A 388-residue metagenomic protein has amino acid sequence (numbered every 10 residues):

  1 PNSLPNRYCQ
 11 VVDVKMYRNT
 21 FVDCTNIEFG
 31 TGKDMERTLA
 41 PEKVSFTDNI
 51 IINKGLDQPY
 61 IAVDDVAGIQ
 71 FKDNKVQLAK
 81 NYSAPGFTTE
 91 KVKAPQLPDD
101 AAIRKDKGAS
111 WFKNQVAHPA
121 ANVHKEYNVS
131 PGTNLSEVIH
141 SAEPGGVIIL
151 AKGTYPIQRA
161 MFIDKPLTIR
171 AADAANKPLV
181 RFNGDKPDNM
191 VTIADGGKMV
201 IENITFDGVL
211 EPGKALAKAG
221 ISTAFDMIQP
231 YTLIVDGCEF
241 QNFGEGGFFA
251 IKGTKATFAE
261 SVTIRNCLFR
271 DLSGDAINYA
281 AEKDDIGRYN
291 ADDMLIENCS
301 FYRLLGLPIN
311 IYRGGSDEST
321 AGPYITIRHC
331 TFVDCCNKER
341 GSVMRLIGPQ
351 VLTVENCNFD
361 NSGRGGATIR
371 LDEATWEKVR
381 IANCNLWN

Functional and structural regions predicted by a protein language model:
P1, V12-D23, E42-N53, G68-L78 (+7 more regions): Right-handed parallel beta-helix
P1-N2, C24-T31, G55-A62, A79-G86 (+10 more regions): Short glycine/acidic-rich loop motifs that flank beta-strands on beta-rich extracellular proteins
K15, S45, I149, P156 (+18 more regions): Extracellular beta-strand solenoid repeats
Q77-E126: Surface beta-loop-beta hairpin patches that serve as ligand-binding interfaces in beta-rich domains
A117-I157, F162: Acidic Gly/Asp/Thr-rich repetitive segments characteristic of extracellular carbohydrate-active and adhesion proteins
P131, K165-T223, G237, N242-G244: Right-handed parallel beta-helix/beta-spiral solenoid domain characteristic of secreted/periplasmic
G153-T154, D173-N176, N388: Acidic glycine-/aspartate-rich tracts in secreted/extracellular proteins
